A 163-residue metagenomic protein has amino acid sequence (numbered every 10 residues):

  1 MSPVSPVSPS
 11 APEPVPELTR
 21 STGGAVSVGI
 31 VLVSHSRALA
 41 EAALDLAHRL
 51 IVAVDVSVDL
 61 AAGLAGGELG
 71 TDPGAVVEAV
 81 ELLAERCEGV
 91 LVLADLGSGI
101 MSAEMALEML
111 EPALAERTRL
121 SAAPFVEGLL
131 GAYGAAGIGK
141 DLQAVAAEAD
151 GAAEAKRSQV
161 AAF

Functional and structural regions predicted by a protein language model:
S2-F163: N-terminal loops that bind phosphate or other acidic moieties and the adjacent beta-alpha structural core
